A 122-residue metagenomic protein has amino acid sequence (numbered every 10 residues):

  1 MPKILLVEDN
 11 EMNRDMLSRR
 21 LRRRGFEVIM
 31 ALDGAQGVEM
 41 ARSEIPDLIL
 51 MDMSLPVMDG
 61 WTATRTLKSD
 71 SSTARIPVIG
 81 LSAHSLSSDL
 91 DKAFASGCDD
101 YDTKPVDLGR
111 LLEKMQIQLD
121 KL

Functional and structural regions predicted by a protein language model:
E8, L32: Conserved acidic carboxylate
D15-R23: Charged docking surfaces used in two-component/phosphorelay signaling
S18, P105-M115: C-terminal output helix
M30, L55-M58, R75, S87: Residue-level signal for the "D+5" position in two-component response regulator receiver
E44-L50, L55: Active-site beta3 strand of CheY-like receiver
